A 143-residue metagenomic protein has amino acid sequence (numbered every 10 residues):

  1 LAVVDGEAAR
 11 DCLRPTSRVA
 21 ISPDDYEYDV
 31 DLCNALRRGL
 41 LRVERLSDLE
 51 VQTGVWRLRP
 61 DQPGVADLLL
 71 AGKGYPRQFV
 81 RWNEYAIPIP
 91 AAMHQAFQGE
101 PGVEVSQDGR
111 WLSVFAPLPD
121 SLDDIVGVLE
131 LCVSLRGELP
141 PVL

Functional and structural regions predicted by a protein language model:
L1-C33: Extracellular/periplasmic ligand-binding regions of membrane signal-transduction receptors
C33, R37, L69-Q107: Extracytoplasmic/periplasmic sensor domains and loops in membrane signaling proteins
R37-L41, F115: Extracytoplasmic/secreted envelope proteins and their assembly/folding machinery, especially bacterial periplasmic
L41-V65: Short N-terminal helix-loop-first-beta-strand/juxtamembrane motif that initiates sensory/input modules
L49-V51, G109, G127: Envelope-exposed proteins and targeting segments
D108-P117: A short beta-strand signature within small-molecule sensing/ligand-binding domains used in signal transduction
P119-L129: Short hydrophobic/glycine-rich mini-motifs in sensory/regulatory modules that couple input to downstream signaling
L131-L143: Helix-start (N-cap) segments at beta->loop->alpha junctions that couple sensory/regulatory domains to adjoining helices
